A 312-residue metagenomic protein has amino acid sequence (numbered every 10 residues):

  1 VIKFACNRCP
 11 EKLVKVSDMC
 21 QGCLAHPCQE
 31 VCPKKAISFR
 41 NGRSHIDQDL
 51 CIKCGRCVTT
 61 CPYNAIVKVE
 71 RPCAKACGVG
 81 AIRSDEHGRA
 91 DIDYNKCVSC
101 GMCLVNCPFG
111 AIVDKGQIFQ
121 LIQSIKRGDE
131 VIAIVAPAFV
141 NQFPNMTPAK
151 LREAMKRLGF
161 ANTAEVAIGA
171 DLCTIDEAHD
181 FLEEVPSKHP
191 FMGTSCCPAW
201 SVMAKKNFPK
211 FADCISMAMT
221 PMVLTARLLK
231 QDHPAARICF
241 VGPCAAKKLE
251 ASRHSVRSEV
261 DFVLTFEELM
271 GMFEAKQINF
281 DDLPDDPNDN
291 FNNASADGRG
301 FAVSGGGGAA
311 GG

Functional and structural regions predicted by a protein language model:
V1, D114-G312: Iron-sulfur-associated redox domains of electron-transfer enzymes in respiratory and anaerobic energy metabolism
V1-T60, N64-A76: Ferredoxin-type iron-sulfur electron-transfer modules and their immediate structural context
N7-K15, S38-R43, S84, M102 (+2 more regions): Gly-rich Lys/Arg/Thr-decorated short loops/hinges at beta-loop-alpha junctions or inter-strand turns that position
E11-K15, N95-C97, H233-V241: Immediate flanking context of iron-sulfur cluster ligation sites
G22, H26-V31, T60, N106 (+4 more regions): Transmembrane alpha-helical segments of multi-pass membrane transport proteins and ion-pumping complexes
E30, K75, V105, E153-R157 (+1 more regions): Surface-exposed charge patches
C32, N41-R43, A65, E70 (+8 more regions): Glycine-rich, histidine-containing beta strand-loop boundary motifs that form or position
D47-Q48, K53, Y63, P72-I132 (+2 more regions): Conserved Radical SAM active-site core
